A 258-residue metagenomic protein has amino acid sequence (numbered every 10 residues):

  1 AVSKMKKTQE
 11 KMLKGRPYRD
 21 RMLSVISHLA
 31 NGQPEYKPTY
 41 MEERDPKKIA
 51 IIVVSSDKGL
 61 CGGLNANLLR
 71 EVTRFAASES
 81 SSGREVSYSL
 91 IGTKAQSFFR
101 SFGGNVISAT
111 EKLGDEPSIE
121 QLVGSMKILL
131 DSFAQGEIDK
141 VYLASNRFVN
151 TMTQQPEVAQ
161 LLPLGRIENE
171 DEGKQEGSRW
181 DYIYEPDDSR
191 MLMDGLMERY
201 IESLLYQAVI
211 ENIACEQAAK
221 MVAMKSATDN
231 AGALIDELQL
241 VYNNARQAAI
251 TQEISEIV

Functional and structural regions predicted by a protein language model:
A1-V258: C-terminal beta-strand-loop-alpha-helix "lid" module of Rossmann-like NAD(P)-dependent dehydrogenases
